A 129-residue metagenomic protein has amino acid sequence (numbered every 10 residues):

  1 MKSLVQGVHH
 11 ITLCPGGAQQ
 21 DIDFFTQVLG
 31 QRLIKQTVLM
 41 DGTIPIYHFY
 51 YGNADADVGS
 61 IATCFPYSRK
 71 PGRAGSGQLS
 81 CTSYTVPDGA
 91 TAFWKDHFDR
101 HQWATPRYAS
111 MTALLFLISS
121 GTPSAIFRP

Functional and structural regions predicted by a protein language model:
M1-L4, K35-T37, A90-P129: Vicinal oxygen chelate
M1-Q19, L79-V86: N-terminal beta-strand motif that seeds the catalytic metal site of vicinal oxygen chelate
L4, A18, G42-I44, G75-G77 (+1 more regions): Generic structural signal for well-ordered secondary structure
H10, I61, A113-L114: Beta-sheet entry/capping signal
L13-D57, R100, P106-Y108, L115-I118: Core segments of cupin and vicinal oxygen chelate
A18-Q20, A56, R69-P71, G89-T91 (+1 more regions): Generic "edge-of-domain/loop-turn" microfeature
K35-G42, Y51-T82: Conserved donor-binding loop and adjoining core beta-sheet/short helix segment in diverse acyl/aminoacyl transferases
A62-Y67, G77-A104: Long, hydrophobic/aromatic-enriched structural stretches that serve as scaffold segments
